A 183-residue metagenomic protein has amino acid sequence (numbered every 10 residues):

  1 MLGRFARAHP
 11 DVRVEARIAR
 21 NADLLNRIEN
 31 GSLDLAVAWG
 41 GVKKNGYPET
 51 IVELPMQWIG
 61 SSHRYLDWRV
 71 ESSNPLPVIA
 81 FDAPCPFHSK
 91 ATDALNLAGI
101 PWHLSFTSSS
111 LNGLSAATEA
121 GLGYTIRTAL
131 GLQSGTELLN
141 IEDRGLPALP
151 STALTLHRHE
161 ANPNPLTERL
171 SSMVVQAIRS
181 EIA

Functional and structural regions predicted by a protein language model:
M1, N74, F87-K90, N162-Q176: Short amphipathic alpha-helical coupling segments at ligand-binding clamshell hinges and other catalytic/signaling
M1-K43: Central regulatory/effector-binding core of bacterial HTH transcription factors
A8-E15, L97-S105: A local structural motif
A19-L24, F106-S115: Short helix-initiation/N-cap motifs at beta->coil->alpha
E29-V37, M56, T118-Y124: Alpha-to-beta junction loops
N45-A83: Flexible hinge/capping segments at coil-to-helix
N45-E49, L54, E119-A161: Beta-alpha-beta core module
P77-A98, N164: Secondary-structure junction motif
